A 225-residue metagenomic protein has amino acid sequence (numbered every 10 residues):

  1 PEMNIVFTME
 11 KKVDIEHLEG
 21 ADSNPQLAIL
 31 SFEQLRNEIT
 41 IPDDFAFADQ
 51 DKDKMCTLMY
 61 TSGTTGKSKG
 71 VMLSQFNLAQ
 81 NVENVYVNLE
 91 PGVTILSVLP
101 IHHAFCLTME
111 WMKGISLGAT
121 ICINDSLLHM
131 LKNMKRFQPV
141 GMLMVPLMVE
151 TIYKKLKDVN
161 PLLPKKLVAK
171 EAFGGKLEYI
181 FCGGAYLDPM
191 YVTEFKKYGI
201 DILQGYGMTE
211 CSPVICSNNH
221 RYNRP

Functional and structural regions predicted by a protein language model:
P1-E2, R136-F137, G175: Active-site charged/polar residues at nucleotide-handling catalytic sites that mediate phosphoryl, nucleotidyl
P1-M3, G70-M72, G118-S126, L203: Short beta-strand->loop structural element characteristic of the AMP-binding/adenylate-forming
P1-N37: Structural core segment of the AMP-binding/adenylate-forming
I29, N37-Y60, K67, L89-T94: Conserved pre-ATP/AMP-binding loop-to-beta segment of ANL
C56-V82: Conserved AMP-binding A3 loop
A79-T94, I101-V168: Conserved AMP-binding/adenylation subdomain of ANL enzymes
V140-M144, I152-N223: Gly/Ser/Thr-rich phosphate-binding loop
